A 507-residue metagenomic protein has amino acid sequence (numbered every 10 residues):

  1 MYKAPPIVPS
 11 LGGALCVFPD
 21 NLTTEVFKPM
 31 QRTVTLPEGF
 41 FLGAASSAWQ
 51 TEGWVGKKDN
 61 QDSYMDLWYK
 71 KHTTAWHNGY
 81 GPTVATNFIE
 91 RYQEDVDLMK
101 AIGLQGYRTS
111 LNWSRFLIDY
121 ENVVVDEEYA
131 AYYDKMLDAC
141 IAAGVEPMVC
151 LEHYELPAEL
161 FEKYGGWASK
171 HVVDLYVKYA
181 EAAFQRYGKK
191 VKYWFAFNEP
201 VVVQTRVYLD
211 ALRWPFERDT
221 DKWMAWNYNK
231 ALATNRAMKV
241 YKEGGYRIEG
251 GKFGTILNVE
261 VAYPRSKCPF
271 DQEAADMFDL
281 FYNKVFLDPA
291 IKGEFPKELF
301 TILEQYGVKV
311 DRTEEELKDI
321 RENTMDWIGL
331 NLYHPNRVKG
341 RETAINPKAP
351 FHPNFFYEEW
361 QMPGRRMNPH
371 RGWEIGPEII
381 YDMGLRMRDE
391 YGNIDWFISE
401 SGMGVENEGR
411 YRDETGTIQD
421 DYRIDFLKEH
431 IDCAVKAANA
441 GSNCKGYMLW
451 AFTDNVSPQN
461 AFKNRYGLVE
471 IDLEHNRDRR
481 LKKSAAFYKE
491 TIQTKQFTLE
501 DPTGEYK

Functional and structural regions predicted by a protein language model:
M1-F18: Positively charged N-terminal leader segments that act as targeting/secretion signals
L22-W76, D119-E121, A130-K507: Active-site region of glycoside hydrolase catalytic domains
G39-F41, I89, G106: A common structural microfeature
Q61-D97: Aromatic- and Gly/Pro-rich amphipathic surface segment
G81-F88, N122-Y129, V172: Short secondary-structure transition/capping motifs
R91-N112, W327: Catalytic domains of carbohydrate-active enzymes, especially glycoside hydrolases
L111-V125: Glycine-rich, proline-tolerant flexible connector loops at the mouths of alpha/beta enzymes
